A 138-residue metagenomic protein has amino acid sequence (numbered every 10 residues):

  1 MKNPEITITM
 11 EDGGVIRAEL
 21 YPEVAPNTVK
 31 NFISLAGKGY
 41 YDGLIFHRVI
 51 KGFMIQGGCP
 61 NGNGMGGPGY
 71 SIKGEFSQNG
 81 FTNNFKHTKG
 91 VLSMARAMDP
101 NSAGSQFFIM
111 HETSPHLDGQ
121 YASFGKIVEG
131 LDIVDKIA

Functional and structural regions predicted by a protein language model:
M1-A138: Cyclophilin-like peptidyl-prolyl cis-trans isomerases
